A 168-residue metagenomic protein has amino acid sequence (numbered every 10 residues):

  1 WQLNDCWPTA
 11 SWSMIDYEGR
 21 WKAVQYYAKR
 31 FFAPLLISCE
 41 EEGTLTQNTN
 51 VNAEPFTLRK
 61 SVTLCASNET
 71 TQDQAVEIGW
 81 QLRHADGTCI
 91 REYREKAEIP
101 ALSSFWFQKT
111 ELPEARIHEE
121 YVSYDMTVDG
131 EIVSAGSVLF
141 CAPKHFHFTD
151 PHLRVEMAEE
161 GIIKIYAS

Functional and structural regions predicted by a protein language model:
W1-S168: Carbohydrate-binding surfaces of carbohydrate-active enzymes
